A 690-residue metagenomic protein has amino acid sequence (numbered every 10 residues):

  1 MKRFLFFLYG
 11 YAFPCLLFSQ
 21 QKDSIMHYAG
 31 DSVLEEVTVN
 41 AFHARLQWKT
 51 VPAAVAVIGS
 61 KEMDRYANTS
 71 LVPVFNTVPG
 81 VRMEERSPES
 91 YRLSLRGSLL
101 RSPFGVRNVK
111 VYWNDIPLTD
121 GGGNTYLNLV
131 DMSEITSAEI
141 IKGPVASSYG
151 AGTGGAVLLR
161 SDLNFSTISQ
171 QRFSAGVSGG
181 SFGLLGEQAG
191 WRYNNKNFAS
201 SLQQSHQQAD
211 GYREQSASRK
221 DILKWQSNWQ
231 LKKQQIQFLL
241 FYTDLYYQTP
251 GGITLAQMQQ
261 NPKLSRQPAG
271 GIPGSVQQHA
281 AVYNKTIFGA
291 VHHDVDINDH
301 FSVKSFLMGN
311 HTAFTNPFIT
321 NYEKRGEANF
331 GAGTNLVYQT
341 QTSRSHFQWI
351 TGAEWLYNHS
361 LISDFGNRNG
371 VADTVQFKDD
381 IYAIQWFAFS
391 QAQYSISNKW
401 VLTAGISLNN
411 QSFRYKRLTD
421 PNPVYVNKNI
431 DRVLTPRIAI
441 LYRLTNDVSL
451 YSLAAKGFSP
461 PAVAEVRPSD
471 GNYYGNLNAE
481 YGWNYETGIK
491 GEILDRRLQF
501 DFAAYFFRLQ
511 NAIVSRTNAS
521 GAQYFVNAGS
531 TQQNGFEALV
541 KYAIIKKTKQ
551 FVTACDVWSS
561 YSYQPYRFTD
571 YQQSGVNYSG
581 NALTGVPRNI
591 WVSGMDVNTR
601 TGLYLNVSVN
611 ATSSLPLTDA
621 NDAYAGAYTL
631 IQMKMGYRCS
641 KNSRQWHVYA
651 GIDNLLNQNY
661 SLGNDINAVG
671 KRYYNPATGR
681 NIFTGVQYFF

Functional and structural regions predicted by a protein language model:
I116-G143, N476: Short acidic/polar hinge/loop motifs at secondary-structure boundaries that mediate gating or recognition
P144-A146, A156-Y193, Q204, G211: Short strand-turn segments of transmembrane beta-barrel domains in outer membranes, especially the first one or two
G179-Q208, R213-P250, A281-I297, S343 (+4 more regions): Transmembrane beta-barrel wall of Gram-negative outer-membrane proteins
K233-T243, H279-D420, A504, V540 (+1 more regions): Face-selective signature of the C-terminal outer-membrane beta-barrel domain
L240, S345-N358, D379-R508, I545: Structural signature of Gram-negative outer-membrane beta-barrels, strongest in the C-terminal barrel of TonB-dependent
H292, S302-M308, F314, R443 (+5 more regions): Membrane-embedded beta-barrel scaffold of Gram-negative outer-membrane proteins
N398, N410, A504-R508, V526-L617 (+1 more regions): Gram-negative outer-membrane beta-barrel transporters
V552-V557, A611-P616, Y637-F690: C-terminal beta-signal and adjacent terminal beta-strands/loops of Gram-negative outer-membrane beta-barrel proteins
